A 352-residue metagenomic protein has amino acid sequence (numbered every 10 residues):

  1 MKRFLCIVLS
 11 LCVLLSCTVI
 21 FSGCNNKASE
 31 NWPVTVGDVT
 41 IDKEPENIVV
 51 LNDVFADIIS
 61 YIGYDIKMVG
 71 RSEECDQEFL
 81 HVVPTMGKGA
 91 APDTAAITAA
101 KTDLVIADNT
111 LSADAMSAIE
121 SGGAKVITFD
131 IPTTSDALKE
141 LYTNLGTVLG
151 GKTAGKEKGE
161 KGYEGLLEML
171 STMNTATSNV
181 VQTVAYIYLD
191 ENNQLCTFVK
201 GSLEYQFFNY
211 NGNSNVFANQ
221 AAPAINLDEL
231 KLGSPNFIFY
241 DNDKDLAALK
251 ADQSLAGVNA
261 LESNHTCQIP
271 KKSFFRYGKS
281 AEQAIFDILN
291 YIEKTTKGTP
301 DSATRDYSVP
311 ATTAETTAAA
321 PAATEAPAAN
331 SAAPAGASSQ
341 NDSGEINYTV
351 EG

Functional and structural regions predicted by a protein language model:
M1-L9: Positively charged n-region of N-terminal signal peptides that target proteins for export
V19-G23: C-terminal motif of bacterial Sec signal peptides marking the signal peptidase cleavage site
N25-K27: Bacterial signal peptide processing site
E30-V34, P84-A95, Q220-D228: Short helix-initiation/N-cap motifs at beta->coil->alpha
N47-A100, L104-N109: A short, structured surface patch at a secondary-structure boundary
N47-Y61, T153-G212, V309-P310: Basic- and aromatic-lined ligand-binding clefts that recognize polyanionic substrates
S72-E74, F198-P223, H265-Q268: His/Asp/Glu-enriched short active-site or ligand-binding loop at hydrolase and phosphoryl-transfer sites
D136-G150, E160-E164, T177, F239-A322 (+1 more regions): Structured C-terminal subdomain patch of bacterial secreted/periplasmic proteins
